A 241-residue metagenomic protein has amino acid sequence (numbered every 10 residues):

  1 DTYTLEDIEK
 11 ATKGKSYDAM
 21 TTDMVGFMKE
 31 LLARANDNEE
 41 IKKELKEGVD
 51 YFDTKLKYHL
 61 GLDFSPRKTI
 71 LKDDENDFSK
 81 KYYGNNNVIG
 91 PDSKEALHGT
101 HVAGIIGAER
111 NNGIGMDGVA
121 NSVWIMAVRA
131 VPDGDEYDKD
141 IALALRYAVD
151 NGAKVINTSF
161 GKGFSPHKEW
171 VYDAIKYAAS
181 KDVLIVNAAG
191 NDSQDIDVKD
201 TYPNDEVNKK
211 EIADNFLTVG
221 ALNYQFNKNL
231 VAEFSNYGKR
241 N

Functional and structural regions predicted by a protein language model:
D1-Y137, I212-F216, Y237-R240: Subtilisin-like serine protease catalytic core
T2, G14, T21-V25, K29 (+2 more regions): Short acidic, glycine-rich surface-loop motifs adjacent to enzyme active sites
G104, D117-G118, W124-R129, V149 (+3 more regions): Structural recognition of the beta-strand scaffold that forms the well-ordered cores of secreted hydrolase catalytic
G107-N111, R146-D150, K154, K176-S180 (+2 more regions): Sec-exported extracytoplasmic/periplasmic mature domains
N112, V131-D135, G161-S165, N191-Q194 (+2 more regions): Solvent-exposed loop/turn segments at secondary-structure junctions within structured extracellular/periplasmic domains
Y137-D138, K168, D197-K199, N229-S235: Short, well-ordered secondary-structure micro-motifs
E169-D173: Charged helix-capping and loop-helix junction motifs
K181-V183, N204-N241: Extracellular S/T/G-rich loop segment that most often corresponds to the catalytic His/Ser-adjacent loop
